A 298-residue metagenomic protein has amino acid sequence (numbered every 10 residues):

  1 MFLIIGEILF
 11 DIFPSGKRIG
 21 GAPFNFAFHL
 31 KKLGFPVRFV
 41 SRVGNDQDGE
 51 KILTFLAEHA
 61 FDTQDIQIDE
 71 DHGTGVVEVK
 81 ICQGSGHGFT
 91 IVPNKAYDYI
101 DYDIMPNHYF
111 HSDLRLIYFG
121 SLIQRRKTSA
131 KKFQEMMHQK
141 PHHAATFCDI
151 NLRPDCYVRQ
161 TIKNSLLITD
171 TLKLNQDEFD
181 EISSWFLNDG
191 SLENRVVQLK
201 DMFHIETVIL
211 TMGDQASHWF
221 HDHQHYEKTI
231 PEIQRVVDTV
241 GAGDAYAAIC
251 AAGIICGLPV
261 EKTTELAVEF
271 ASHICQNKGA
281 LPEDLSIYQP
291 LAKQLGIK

Functional and structural regions predicted by a protein language model:
M1-D62: Glycine-rich phosphate/adenosyl-contacting loop at the front of the ribokinase-like
M1-L3, R115-L116, T207: Structural motif
L30, N175, G243: Short, conserved phosphate/pyrophosphate- and ester-handling motifs at nucleotide-, phospho-/glycolipid
P36-S121, L291-K298: Conserved N-terminal subdomain of the carbohydrate kinase-like
V37-F39, T146, V208: Hydrophobic/aromatic residues located in beta-strands of well-ordered beta-sheets within soluble catalytic
Y109-F110, N164-S165, D201: Structural alpha-helical scaffold elements that stabilize or flank donor/cofactor-binding regions in carbohydrate
L116, G120-N194, A216: Conserved beta-alpha-beta core of the PfkB/ribokinase-like small-molecule kinase fold
D189-K298: Conserved phosphate-binding/catalytic region of the ribokinase-like
